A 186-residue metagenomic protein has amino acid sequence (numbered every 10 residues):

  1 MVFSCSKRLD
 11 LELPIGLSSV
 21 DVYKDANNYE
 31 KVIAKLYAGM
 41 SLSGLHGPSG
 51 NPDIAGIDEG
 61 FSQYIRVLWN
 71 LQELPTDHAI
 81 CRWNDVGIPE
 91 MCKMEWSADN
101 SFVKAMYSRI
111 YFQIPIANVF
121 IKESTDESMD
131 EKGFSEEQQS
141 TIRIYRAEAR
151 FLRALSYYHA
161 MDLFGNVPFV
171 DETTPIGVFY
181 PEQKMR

Functional and structural regions predicted by a protein language model:
M1-F3: Sec-dependent bacterial lipoprotein signal peptides
C5-I65: Membrane-proximal, proline-rich intrinsically disordered regions
D10-E12, M161-E172: Short, well-structured active-site flanking segments
I15-S18, G133-Q138, D171-V178: Short linear capping/connector segments at secondary-structure termini
E30, A38-G44, P75-F164, Y180 (+1 more regions): Conserved, well-structured interaction surfaces
P48-A55, D130-S135, V170-D171: Short, glycine/acidic-rich hinge or "gate" loops at secondary-structure transitions that mediate conformational
I54-D58, I65-P75, A79-W83: N-terminal maturation segment of proteins
D58, F169-E172, Q183-M185: Non-catalytic effector/regulatory segments
